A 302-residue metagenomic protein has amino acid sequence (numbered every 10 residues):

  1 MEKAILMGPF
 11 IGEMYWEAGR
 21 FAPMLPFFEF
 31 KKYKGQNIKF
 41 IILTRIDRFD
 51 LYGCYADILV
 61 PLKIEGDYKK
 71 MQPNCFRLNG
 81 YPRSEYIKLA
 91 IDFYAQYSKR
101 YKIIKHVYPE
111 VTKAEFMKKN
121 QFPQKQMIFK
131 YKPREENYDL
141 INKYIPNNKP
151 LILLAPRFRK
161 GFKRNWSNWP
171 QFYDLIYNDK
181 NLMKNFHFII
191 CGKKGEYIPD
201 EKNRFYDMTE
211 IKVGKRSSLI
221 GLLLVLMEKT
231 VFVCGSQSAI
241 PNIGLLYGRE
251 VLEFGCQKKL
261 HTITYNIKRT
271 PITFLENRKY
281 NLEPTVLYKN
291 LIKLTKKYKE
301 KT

Functional and structural regions predicted by a protein language model:
E2-K99, K193, G221-L224, I240-N242 (+3 more regions): Active-site and donor-binding regions of nucleotide-sugar-utilizing enzymes
K3, D57, P150, K229-F232: Conserved acidic residues
M14-W16, K160-N165: A generic structural signal for short coil/turn motifs at secondary-structure boundaries
Y52-D67, P73-R77, D200-G214, N266-N281: Active-site regions of enzymes building and remodeling cell-envelope glycoconjugates
G80-L151: A nucleotide-sugar donor-handling region in carbohydrate enzymes
N147-F162: Conserved donor-binding/catalytic core segment of Leloir-type glycosyltransferases
F158, W166-H261, I267-R269: Donor-binding and catalytic core of enzymes assembling or modifying cell-surface/extracellular glycoconjugates
P241-T302: Nucleotide-sugar donor-binding patch of glycosyltransferase catalytic domains
